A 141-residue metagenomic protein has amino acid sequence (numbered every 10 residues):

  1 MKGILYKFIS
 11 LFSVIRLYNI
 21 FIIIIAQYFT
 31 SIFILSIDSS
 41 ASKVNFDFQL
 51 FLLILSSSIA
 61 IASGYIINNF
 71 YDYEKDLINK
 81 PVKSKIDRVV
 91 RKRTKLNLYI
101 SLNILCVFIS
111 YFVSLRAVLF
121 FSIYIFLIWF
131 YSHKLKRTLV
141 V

Functional and structural regions predicted by a protein language model:
M1-I25: N-terminal, positively charged, Ser/Thr/Ala/Gly-biased leader segments that form transit/presequence-like amphipathic
I4, S10-S13, I86-V141: Intramembrane alpha-helical segments
L17-I20, T30, I34-D38, D72 (+3 more regions): Short helix-loop boundary/capping segments at the starts of domains
F21-T30, I86, V141: Small-residue-rich segments of transmembrane alpha-helices in multi-pass membrane proteins, especially helix faces
I23, I78-N79, F120, T138: Non-catalytic, surface-exposed connector residues within folded enzymatic/regulatory domains
I24-Y71, C106, A117-W129: Membrane-embedded alpha-helical segments that form the functional core of polytopic membrane enzymes, especially those
L52, S56, A60-F108, K136: Aspartate-rich (DDxxD/NDxxD/DxxxD) Mg2+/diphosphate-binding motifs and their adjoining helix-loop segments
